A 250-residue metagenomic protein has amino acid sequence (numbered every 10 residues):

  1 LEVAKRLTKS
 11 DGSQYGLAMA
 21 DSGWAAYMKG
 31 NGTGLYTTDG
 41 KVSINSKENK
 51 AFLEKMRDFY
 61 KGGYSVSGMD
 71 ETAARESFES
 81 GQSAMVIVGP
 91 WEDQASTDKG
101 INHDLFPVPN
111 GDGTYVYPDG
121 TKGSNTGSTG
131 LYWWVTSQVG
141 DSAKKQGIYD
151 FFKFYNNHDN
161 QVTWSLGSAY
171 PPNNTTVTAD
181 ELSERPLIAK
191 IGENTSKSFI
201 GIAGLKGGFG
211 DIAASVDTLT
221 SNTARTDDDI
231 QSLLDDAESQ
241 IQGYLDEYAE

Functional and structural regions predicted by a protein language model:
L1-V42, E48: Extracytoplasmic/periplasmic solute-binding protein
V3-L7, K41-G68: Glycine-centered hinge/linker elements that transmit conformational signals in sensory and ligand-binding systems
T8-D21, N157-S168, G243-E250: Bilobed periplasmic-binding protein-like "clamshell/Venus-flytrap" ligand-binding domains
D11-Q14, S80-V88, I101: Alpha-to-beta junction loops
A20-S22, E71, V88-D93, V108-P109 (+1 more regions): Beta->alpha turn/N-cap motifs
K61-Y64, D98-S168: Extracytoplasmic/periplasmic substrate-recognition and gating elements
V66-S80: Short helix-initiation/N-cap motifs at beta->coil->alpha
P118-D119, S165-T218, N222: Long, aromatic- and glycine/proline-rich binding clefts that accommodate carbohydrate-like moieties
